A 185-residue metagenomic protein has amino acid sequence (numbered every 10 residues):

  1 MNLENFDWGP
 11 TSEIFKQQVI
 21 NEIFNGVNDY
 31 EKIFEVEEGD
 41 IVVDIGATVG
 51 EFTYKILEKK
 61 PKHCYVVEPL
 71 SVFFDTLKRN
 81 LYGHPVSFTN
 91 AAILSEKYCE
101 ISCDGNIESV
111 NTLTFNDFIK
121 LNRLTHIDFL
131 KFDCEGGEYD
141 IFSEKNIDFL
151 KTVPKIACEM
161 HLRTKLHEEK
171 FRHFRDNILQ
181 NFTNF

Functional and structural regions predicted by a protein language model:
M1-F185: Phosphate/nucleotide-binding beta-alpha loop and adjacent structural elements of enzyme active sites
